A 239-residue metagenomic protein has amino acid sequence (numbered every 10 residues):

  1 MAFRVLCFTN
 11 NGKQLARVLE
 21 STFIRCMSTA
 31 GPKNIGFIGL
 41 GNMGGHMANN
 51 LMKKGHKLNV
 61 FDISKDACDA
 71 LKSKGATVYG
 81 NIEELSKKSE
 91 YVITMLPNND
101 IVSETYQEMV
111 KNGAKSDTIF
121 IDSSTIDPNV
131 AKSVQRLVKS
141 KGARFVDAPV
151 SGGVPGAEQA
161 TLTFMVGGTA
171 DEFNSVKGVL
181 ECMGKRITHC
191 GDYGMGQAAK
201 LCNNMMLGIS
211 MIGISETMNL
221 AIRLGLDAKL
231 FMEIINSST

Functional and structural regions predicted by a protein language model:
A2-R4, F8-M95, D117-T118, S123 (+1 more regions): NAD(P)+-binding Rossmann beta1-loop-alpha1 motif at the extreme N-terminus of oxidoreductases
M47-L51, A67, V134, V179 (+1 more regions): Hydrophobic residues within alpha-helices that form the first helical element adjacent to the glycine-rich loop
M52, K72, K139, E181 (+1 more regions): Anion (oxyanion) recognition and catalysis
L58, V78, R144-V146, I187 (+1 more regions): Hydrophobic beta-strand scaffold residues
I82-R144: Rossmann-fold NAD(P) dinucleotide-binding segment
I126-G208: Rossmann-fold dinucleotide-binding core
G194-T239: Helical "substrate-binding/catalytic lid" subdomain of Rossmann-like NAD(P)-dependent dehydrogenases/reductases
